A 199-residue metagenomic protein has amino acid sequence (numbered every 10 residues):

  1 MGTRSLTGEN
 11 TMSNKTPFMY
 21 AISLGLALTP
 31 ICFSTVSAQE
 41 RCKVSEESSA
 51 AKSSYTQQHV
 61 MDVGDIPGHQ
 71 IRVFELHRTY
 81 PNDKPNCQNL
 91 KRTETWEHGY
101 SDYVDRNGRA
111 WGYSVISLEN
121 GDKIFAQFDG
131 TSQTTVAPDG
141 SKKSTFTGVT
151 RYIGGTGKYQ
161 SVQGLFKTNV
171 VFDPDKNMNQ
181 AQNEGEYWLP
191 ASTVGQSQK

Functional and structural regions predicted by a protein language model:
M1-T11: Short, Lys/Arg-enriched N-terminal segments with co-localized hydrophobic residues within the first ~10-30 amino acids
G8, N14, S34, Y55-Q58: Intrinsic disorder/low-complexity detector
S13-I22: Bacterial N-terminal signal peptides that target proteins for export
A21-C32: Bacterial N-terminal signal peptides
S37-K199: Beta-strand-enriched cores of mature, soluble protein domains
